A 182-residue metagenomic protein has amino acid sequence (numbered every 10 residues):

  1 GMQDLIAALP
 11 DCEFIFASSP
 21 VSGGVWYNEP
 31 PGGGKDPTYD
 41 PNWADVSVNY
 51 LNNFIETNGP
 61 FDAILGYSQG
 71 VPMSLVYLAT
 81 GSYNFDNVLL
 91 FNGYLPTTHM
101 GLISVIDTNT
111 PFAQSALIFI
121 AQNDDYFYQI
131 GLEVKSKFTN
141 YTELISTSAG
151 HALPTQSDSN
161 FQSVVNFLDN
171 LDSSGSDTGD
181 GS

Functional and structural regions predicted by a protein language model:
G1-A63: Serine-hydrolase catalytic machinery in alpha/beta-hydrolase-like enzymes
G1-Q3, L102-S104, F127-K137: Short alpha-helix in the alpha/beta-hydrolase fold that links the catalytic acid
G24-V25, A149-Q162: Catalytic histidine-centered segment of alpha/beta-hydrolase-like enzymes
D62-S74: Gly/Ala-rich beta-loop-alpha elbow adjacent to hydrolase catalytic centers
V71-S82, V88: Short glycine-enriched nucleophile-adjacent loop and the immediately C-terminal alpha-helix near the catalytic center
T97, I120-Q129, V134, G150-A152: Acidic catalytic loop of the alpha/beta-hydrolase fold
F112, L117-I120: Short beta-strand/loop motif that positions the catalytic acidic residue of the alpha/beta-hydrolase fold
S157-G179: Catalytic active-site module of serine/aspartate enzymes centered on a nucleophile-bearing elbow/loop
